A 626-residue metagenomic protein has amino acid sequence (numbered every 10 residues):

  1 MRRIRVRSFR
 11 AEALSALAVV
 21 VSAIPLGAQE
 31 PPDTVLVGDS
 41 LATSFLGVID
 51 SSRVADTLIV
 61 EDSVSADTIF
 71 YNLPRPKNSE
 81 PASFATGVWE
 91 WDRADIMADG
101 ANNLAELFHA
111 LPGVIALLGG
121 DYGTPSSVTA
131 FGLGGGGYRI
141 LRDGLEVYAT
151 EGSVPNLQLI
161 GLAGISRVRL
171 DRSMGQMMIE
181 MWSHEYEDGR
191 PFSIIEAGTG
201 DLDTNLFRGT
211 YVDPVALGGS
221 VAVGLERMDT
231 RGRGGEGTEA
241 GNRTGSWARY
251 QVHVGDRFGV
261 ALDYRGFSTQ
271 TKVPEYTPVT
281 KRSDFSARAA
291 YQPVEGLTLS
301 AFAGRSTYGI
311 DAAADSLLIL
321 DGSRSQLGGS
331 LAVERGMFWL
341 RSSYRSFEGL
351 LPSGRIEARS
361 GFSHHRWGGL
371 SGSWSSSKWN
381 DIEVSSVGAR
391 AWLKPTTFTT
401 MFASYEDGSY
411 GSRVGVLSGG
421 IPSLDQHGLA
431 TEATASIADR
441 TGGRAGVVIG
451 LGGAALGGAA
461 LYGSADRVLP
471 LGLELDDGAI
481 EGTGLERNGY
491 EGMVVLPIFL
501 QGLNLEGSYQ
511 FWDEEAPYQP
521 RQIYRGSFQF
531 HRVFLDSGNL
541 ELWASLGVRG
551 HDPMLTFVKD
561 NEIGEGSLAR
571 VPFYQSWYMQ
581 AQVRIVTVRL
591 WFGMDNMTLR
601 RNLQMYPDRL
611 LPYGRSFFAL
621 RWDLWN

Functional and structural regions predicted by a protein language model:
Q29-D99, E185-R190: N-terminal periplasmic "start-of-domain" segments of outer-membrane beta-barrel proteins
S65-W89, A105-E146, W182: Extracytoplasmic beta-strand/coil segments of soluble accessory domains associated with Gram-negative outer-membrane
L145-R172: Short acidic/polar hinge/loop motifs at secondary-structure boundaries that mediate gating or recognition
G175-E180, Y186-S246, D256-F258: Outer-membrane beta-barrel translocator/receptor signature
Y186-P191, V215-G219, V254-G259, Q292-T298 (+7 more regions): Short loop/turn motifs that connect adjacent beta-strands in outer-membrane beta-barrel proteins
A197-D201, R227-R231, Y264-Q270, A303-G309 (+16 more regions): Transmembrane beta-strands of outer-membrane beta-barrel pores
G237, G255-G328, G349-R355, S373-D381 (+1 more regions): Flexible loop and strand-edge segments within Gram-negative outer membrane beta-barrel domains
P612-N626: Outer-membrane beta-barrel "beta-signal"
